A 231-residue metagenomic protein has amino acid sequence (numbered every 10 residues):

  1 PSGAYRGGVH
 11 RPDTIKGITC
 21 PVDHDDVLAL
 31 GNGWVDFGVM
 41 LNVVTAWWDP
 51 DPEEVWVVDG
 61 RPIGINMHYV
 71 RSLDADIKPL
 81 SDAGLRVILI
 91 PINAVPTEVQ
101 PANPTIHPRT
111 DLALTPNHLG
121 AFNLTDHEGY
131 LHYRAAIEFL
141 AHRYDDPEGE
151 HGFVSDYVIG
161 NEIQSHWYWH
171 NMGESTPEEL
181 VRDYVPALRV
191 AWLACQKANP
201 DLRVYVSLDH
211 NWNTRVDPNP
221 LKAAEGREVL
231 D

Functional and structural regions predicted by a protein language model:
P1-D145, G149, D156, Q164-T176 (+1 more regions): N-terminal substrate-binding region of glycoside hydrolase catalytic domains
A136, A141, F153, E179-D231: Noncatalytic carbohydrate-binding groove/subsite architecture in carbohydrate-active enzymes
N161: Short helix- or helix-capping micro-motifs that position conserved polar/aromatic residues at function-defining sites
